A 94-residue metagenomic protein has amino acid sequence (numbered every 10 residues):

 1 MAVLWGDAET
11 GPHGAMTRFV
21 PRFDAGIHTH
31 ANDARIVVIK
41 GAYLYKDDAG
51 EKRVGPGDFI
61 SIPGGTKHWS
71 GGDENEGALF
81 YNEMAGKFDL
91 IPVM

Functional and structural regions predicted by a protein language model:
M1-G26: A short glycine-rich, His/Asp/Glu-containing loop-to-beta-strand
V3, G14-R18, R35, E51 (+2 more regions): Conserved hydrophobic/aromatic beta-strand scaffold that supports enzyme active sites
D7-E9, Y43, D47-K67: Short acidic-glycine-tyrosine-enriched beta hairpin
T10-G14, A31-D33, N75: Extracytoplasmic
V20-F23, H30-A49: Glycine- and acidic-residue-biased ligand/ion/polar-headgroup-sensing regions
A25-I27, Y45-K46, K67-E74: Short beta-strand His + acidic residue motifs that chelate non-heme Fe in jelly-roll/DSBH and cupin folds
G64-D89: Ligand-binding loop in jelly-roll beta-barrel domains
I91-M94: Short, charged, solvent-exposed linker or helix-capping segments at domain edges/interfaces that act as flexible hinges
